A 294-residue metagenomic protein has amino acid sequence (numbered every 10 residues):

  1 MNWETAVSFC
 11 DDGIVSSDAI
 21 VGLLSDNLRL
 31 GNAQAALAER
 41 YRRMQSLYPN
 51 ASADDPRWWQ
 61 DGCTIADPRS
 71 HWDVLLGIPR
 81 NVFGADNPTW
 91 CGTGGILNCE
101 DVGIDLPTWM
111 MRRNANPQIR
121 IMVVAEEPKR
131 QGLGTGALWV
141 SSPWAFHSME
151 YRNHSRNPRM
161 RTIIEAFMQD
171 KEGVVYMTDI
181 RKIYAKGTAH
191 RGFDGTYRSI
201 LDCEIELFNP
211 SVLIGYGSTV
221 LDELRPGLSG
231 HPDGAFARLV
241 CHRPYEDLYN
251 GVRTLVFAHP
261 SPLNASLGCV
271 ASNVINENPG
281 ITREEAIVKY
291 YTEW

Functional and structural regions predicted by a protein language model:
N2-I214, S218-G227, P260-A265: A polyanion-binding, active-site-adjacent surface
L221-V240: Active-site-adjacent alpha-helix immediately C-terminal to a catalytic or transition-state-stabilizing loop
P226-L228, V270-I275: Generic alpha-helical propensity signal that fires on short helical segments and nearby coil/disordered stretches
G234-N273: Short, flexible loop segments at boundaries between secondary-structure elements
I275-W294: Histidine-centered active-site loop/cap adjacent to the catalytic His in serine esterases/O-acetyl transfer systems
